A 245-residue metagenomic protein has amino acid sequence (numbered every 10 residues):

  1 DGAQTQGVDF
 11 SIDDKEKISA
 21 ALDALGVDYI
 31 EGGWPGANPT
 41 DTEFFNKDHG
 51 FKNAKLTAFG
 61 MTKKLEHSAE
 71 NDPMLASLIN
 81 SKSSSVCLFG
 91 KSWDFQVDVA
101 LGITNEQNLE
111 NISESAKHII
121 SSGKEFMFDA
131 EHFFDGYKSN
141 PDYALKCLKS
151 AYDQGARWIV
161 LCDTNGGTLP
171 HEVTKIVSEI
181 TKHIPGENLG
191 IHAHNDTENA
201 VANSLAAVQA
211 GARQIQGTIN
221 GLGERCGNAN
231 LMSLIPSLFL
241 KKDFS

Functional and structural regions predicted by a protein language model:
D1-S245: Catalytic cores and adjacent flexible loops of soluble metabolic enzymes that perform enolate/carbanion chemistry on
